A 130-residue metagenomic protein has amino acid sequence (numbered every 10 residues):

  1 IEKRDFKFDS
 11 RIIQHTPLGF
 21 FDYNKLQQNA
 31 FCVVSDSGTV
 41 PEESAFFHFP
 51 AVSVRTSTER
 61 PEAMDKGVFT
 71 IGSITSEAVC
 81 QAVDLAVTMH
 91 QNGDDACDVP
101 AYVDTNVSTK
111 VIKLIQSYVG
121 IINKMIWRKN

Functional and structural regions predicted by a protein language model:
I1-N130: Nucleotide-activated sugar donor-binding and catalytic core shared by glycosyltransferases and related lipid-linked
